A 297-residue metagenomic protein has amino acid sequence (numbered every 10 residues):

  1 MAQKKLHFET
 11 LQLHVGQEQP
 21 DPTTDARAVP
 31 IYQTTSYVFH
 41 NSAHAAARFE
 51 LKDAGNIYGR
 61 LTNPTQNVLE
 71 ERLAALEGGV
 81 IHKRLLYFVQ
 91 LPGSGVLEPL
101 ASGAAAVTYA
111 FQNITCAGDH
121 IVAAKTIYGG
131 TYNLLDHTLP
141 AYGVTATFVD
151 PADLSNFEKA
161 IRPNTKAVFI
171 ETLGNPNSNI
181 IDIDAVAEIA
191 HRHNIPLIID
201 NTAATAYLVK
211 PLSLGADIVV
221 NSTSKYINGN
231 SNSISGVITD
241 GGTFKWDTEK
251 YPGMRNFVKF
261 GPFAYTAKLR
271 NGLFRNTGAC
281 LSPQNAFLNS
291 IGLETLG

Functional and structural regions predicted by a protein language model:
A2-Y32, I238: Short conserved active-site loop signatures built around small residues
H14, P22, H40-N41, A45 (+4 more regions): Active-site C-terminal subdomain of aminotransferase-like
D25, L73, A106, I121 (+5 more regions): Buried hydrophobic positions in well-ordered alpha/beta secondary-structure cores of metabolic enzymes
S36-Y109, G130, L135-H137: Conserved N-terminal alpha-helix of the aminotransferase class I/II PLP-enzyme fold
K83, E98, V122, T147 (+2 more regions): Structural detector of well-ordered beta-strand residues that form the stable sheet scaffold of enzyme domains
Y87, N113-T131, D150: Conserved PLP-anchoring active-site segment centered on the Schiff-base-forming lysine
N133-L173, N177-A185: PLP-dependent aminotransferase-class I/II
R162, A167, I180-I218: Catalytic PLP-binding core of fold-type I/II PLP enzymes
